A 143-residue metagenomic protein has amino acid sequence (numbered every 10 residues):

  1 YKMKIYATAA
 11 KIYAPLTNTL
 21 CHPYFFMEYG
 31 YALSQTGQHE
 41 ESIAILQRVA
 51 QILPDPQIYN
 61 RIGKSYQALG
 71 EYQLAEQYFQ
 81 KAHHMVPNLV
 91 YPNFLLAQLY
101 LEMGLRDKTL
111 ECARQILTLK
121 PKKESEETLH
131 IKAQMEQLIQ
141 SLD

Functional and structural regions predicted by a protein language model:
K2, Q35, A68, E102 (+1 more regions): Register position in tetratricopeptide repeats
P15-N18, Q47-Q51, Q80-H84, T118: Conserved structural position within tetratricopeptide repeats
F25-F26, I58-Y59, P92, E126: TPR alpha-solenoid repeat register
Q98-E124: TPR/TPR-like (Sel1-like) alpha-helical repeat modules
